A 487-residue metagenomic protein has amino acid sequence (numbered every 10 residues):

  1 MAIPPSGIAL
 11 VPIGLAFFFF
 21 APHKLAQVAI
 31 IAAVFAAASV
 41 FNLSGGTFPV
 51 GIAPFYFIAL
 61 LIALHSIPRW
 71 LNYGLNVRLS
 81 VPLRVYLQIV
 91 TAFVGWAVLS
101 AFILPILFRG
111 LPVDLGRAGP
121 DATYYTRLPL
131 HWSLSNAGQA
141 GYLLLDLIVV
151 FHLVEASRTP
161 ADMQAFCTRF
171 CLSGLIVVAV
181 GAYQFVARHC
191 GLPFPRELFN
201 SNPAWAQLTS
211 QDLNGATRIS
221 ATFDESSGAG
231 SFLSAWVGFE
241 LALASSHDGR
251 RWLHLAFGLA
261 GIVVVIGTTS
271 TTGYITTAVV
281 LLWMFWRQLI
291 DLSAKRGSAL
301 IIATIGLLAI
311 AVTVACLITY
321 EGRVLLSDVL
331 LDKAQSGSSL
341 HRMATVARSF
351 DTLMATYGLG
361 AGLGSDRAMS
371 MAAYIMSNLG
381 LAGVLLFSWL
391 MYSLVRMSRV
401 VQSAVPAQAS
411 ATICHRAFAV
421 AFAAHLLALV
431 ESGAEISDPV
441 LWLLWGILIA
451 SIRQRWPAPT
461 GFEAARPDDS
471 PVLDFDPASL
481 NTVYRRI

Functional and structural regions predicted by a protein language model:
M1-I106, H425, P439-G446: N-terminal signal-anchor transmembrane segment
A9-F19, V94, V98, A140-H152 (+4 more regions): Alpha-helical transmembrane segments of multi-pass inner-membrane proteins
G14, L60-P82, I89-A92, S100 (+2 more regions): Transmembrane alpha-helical segments and their membrane-water interfaces
G95, A179, Q184-L192, S210 (+3 more regions): A membrane-periplasm/extracellular boundary helix in multi-pass inner-membrane enzymes that assemble envelope glycans
S100, D332-I375, L379-L386: TM-adjacent membrane-interface loops and short helices in multi-pass inner/ER membrane proteins
D162-F170, G249-L255, L292-G306: Membrane-interfacial entry segments at the cytosolic side of transmembrane helices
G238, A417-L426, G433-I487: Transmembrane alpha-helices of multi-pass inner-membrane enzymes
L259, R399-S432, I447: Loop-to-helix entry and N-terminal half of a specific, functionally important transmembrane alpha helix in multi-pass
